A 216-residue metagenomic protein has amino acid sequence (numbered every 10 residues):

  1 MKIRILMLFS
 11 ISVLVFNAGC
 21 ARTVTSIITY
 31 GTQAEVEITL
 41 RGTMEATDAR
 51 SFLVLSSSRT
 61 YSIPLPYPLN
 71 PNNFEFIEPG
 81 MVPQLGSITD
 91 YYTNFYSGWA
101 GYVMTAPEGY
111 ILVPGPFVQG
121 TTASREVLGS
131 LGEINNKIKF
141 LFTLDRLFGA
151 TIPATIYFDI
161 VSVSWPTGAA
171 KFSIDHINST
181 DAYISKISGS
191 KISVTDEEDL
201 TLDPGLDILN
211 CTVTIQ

Functional and structural regions predicted by a protein language model:
M1-K2: N-terminal secretory signal peptides that target proteins for export/translocation
I5-L14: Sec-dependent N-terminal signal peptides
V15-G19: C-terminal motif of bacterial Sec signal peptides marking the signal peptidase cleavage site
A21-Q216: Surface-exposed extracytoplasmic segments
